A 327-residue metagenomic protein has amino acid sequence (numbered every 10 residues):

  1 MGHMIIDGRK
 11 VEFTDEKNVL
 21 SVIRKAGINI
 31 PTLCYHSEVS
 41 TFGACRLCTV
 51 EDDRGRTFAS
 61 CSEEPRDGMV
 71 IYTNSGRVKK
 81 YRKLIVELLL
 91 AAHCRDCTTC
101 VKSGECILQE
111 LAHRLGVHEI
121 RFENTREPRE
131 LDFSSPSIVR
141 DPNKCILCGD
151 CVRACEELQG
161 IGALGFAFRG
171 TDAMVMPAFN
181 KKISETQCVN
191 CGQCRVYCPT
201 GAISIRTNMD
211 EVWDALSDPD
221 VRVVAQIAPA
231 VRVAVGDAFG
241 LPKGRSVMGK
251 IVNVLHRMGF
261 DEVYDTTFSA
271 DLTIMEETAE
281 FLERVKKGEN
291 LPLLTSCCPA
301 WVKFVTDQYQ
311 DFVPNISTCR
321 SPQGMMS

Functional and structural regions predicted by a protein language model:
M1-M4: Short structural boundary motif marking the start of a folded domain
I6-R9, D53-R54: Short strand-turn-strand beta-turns centered on an Asx-Gly dipeptide
D7, V139-D141, Q226: Short glycine-rich or small-residue beta-strand-to-loop segments that form or flank ligand, phosphate, metal/Fe-S
R9-D15: A short N-terminal beta-strand-loop micro-motif at the entrance of redox/enzyme domains
T14, P136, I146, V189 (+2 more regions): Residue-level recognition of alpha-helix initiation/capping sites
D15-G68, N74, V78, R206-S327: Iron-sulfur-associated redox domains of electron-transfer enzymes in respiratory and anaerobic energy metabolism
R46-N190, V196, I203-S204, N208-D218 (+1 more regions): Fe-S ferredoxin-like electron-transfer domains and their immediately adjacent linker/connector regions across
